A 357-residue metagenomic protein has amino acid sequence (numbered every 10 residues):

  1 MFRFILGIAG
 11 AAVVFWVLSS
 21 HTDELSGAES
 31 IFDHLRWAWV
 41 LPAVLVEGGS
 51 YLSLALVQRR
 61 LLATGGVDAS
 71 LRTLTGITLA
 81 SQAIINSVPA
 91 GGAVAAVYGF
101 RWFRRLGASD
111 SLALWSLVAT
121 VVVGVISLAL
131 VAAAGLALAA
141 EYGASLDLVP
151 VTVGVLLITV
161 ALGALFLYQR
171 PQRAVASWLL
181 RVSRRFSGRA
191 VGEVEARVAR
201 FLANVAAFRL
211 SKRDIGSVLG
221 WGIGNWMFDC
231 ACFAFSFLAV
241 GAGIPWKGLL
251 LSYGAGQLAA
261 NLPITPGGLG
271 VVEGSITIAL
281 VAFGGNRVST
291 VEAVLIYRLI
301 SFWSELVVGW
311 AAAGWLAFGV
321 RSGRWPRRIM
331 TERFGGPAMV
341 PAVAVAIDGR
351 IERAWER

Functional and structural regions predicted by a protein language model:
M1-S26, S30, S81-V191, L269-R357: Transmembrane helix-loop-helix hairpins in multi-pass inner-membrane proteins
I5, V40-V44, L71-G76, L114 (+4 more regions): Hydrophobic alpha-helical transmembrane segments
V14, S53-L61, G99, F228-S236 (+2 more regions): Hydrophobic/aromatic residues in alpha-helical transmembrane segments
S26-H34, F103, R197-R209: A short amphipathic helical element positioned immediately N-terminal to and/or at the very start of a transmembrane
V40-V44, T75, L79-S87, V118 (+3 more regions): Hydrophobic faces of transmembrane alpha-helices in multi-pass small-molecule transporters and flippases across diverse
S53-A80, F237-S252: Membrane-embedded helical hairpins/re-entrant loop segments and their flanking transmembrane helices within multi-pass
A80-P89, F237-A239, S252-E273: Transmembrane alpha-helix interface/packing and boundary motifs in multi-pass membrane proteins, characterized by
V194-V240: Alpha-helical transmembrane segments and their immediate interhelical loop/hinge regions in multi-pass membrane
